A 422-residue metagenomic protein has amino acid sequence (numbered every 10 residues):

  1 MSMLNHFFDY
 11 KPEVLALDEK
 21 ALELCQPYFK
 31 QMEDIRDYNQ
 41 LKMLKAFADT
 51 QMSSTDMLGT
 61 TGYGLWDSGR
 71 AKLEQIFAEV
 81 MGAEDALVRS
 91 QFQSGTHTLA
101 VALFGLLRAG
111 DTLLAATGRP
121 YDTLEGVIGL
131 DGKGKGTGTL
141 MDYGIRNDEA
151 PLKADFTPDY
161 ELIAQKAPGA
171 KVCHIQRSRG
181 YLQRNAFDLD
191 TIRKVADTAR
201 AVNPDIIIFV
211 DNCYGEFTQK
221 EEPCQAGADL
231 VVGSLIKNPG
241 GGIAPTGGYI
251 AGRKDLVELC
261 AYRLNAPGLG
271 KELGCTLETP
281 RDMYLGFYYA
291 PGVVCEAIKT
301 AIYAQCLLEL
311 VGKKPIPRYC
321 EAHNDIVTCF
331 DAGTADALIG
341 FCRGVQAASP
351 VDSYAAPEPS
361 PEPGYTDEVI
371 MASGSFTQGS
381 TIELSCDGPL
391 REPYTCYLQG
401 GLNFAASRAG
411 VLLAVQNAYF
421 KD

Functional and structural regions predicted by a protein language model:
L4-Q26, E33, K42-D56, L65 (+8 more regions): Conserved PLP-enzyme active-site core in the AAT-like
T60, L87-S90, I326-D331: Short glycine-rich or small-residue beta-strand-to-loop segments that form or flank ligand, phosphate, metal/Fe-S
Y63-G69: N-terminal small-domain helix-loop-helix segment of the aminotransferase-like
A71, F77-G82, S90-Q91: Extended, compositionally biased flexible segments
E309-K421: Conserved C-terminal alpha-helix-loop-beta "cap" of PLP-dependent enzymes that closes/shapes the active-site mouth
